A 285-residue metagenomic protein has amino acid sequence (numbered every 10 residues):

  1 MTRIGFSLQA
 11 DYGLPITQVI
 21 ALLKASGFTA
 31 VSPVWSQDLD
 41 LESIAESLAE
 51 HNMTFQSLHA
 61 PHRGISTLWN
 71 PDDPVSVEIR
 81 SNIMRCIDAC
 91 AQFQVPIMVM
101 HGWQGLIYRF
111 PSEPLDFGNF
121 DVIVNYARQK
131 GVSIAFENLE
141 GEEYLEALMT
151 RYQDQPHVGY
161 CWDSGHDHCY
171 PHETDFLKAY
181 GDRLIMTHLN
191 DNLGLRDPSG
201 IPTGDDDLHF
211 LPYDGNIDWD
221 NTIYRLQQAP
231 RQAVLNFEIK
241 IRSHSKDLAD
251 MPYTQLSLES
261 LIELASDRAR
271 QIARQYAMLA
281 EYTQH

Functional and structural regions predicted by a protein language model:
M1-R85, A91, R128, E259-H285: N-terminal pre-domain/capping segments
T2-L8, V31-P33, F55-A60, M98-M100 (+4 more regions): Hydrophobic faces of well-ordered beta-strands that scaffold small-molecule active sites in alpha/beta enzyme cores
A10-I16, A30-S43, T67, G105-P111 (+5 more regions): Acidic-and-aromatic substrate-binding clefts and catalytic sites of carbohydrate-active enzymes
I16, L41, S76-I83, D116 (+6 more regions): Aromatic/hydrophobic pocket-lining residues that form the small-molecule binding cavity in soluble enzyme cores
I20-A25, L39-A60, R85-Q94, P114-F117 (+4 more regions): Acidic (Asp/Glu)-rich catalytic clusters
W69-Y160, L256, D267: Active-site acidic/histidine proton-transfer and metal-coordination neighborhood in alpha/beta enzyme cores
D121-N216: Acidic/histidine-rich catalytic cores of soluble enzymes
D218-T222, L235: H/E-rich (His + Asp/Glu) clusters that bind or coordinate divalent metals
